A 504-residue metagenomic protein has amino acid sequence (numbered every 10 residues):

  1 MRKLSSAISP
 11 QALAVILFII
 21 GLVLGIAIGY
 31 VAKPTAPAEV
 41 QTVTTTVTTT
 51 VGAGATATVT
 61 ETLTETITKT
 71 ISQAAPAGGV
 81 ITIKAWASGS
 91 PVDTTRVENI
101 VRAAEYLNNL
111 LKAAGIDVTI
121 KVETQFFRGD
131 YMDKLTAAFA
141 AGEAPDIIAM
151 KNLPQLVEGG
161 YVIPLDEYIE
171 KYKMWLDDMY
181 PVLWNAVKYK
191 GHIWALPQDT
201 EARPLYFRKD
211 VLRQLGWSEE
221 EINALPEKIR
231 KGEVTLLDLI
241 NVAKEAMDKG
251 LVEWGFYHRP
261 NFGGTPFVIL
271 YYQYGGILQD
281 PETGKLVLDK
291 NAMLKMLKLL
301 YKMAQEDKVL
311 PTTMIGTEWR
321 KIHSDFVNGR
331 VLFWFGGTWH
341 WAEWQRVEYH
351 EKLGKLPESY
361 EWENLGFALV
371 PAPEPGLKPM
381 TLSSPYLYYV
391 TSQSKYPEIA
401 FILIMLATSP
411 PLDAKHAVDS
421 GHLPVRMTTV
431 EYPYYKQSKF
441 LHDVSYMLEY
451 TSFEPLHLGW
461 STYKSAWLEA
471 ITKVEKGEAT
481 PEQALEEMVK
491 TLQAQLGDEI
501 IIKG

Functional and structural regions predicted by a protein language model:
L13, V31-G159, E170-D177, E219-E220 (+5 more regions): Conserved N-terminal structural module of periplasmic/extracytoplasmic solute-binding proteins
G79-A87, N109, A113-K121, A186 (+5 more regions): Extracytoplasmic/periplasmic substrate-recognition and gating elements
R128-P164, D177-A195, L205-Y206, L237-G255 (+4 more regions): Pocket-flanking alpha-helical
M150-P204, L237-D238, I269, E358-P371 (+2 more regions): Hinge/lid segment of periplasmic solute-binding proteins
D166-M179, I222-G232, G276-L297, M303 (+4 more regions): Short, solvent-exposed loop/beta-turn-alpha elements that line the ligand-binding surface or hinge of extracytoplasmic
K190-Q198, R203, K231-L286, A292 (+1 more regions): Extracytoplasmic/periplasmic solute-binding protein
D238-A246, E282-W319, V370: Glycine-centered hinge/linker elements that transmit conformational signals in sensory and ligand-binding systems
W362-A372, A417-E469, K473, D498-G504: Long, aromatic- and glycine/proline-rich binding clefts that accommodate carbohydrate-like moieties
